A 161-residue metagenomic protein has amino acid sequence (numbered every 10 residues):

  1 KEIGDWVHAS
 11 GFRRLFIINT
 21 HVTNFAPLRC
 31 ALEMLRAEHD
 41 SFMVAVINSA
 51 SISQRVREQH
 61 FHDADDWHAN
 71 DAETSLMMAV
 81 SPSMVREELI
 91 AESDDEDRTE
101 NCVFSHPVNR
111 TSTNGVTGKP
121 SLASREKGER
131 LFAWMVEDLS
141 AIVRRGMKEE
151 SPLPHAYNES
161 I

Functional and structural regions predicted by a protein language model:
K1-L15, T20-I161: Extended, histidine- and acidic-residue-enriched regions that form the cofactor-binding/catalytic faces
